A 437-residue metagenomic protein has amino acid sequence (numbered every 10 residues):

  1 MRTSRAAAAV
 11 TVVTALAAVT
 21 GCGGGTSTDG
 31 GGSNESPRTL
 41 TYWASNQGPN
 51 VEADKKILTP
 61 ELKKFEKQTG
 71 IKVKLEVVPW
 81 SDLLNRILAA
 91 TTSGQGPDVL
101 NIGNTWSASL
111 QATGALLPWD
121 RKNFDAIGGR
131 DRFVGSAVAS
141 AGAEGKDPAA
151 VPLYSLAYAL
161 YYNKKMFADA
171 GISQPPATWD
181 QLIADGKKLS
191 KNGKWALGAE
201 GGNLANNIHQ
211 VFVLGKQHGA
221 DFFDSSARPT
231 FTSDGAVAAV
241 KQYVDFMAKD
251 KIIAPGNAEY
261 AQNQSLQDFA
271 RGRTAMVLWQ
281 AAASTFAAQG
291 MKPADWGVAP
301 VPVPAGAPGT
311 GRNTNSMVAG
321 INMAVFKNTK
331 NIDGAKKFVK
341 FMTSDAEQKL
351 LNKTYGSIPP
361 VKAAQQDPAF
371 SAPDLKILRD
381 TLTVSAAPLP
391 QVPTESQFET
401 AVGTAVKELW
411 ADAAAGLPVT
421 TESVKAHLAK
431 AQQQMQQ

Functional and structural regions predicted by a protein language model:
R2-S109, A305, L417, K430-Q437: Conserved N-terminal structural module of periplasmic/extracytoplasmic solute-binding proteins
K64-F133, A168-A170, Q174-A177, R271-M276 (+2 more regions): Extracytoplasmic "Venus flytrap"/periplasmic binding protein-like
K72-V73, A168, A248, L382-Q437: Conserved C-terminal helix/tail region of periplasmic/extracytoplasmic solute-binding proteins
N104-A157, N207-Q210, Q217: Hinge/lid segment of periplasmic solute-binding proteins
G145-L153, Y158, D180-T232, T274: Extracytoplasmic/periplasmic solute-binding protein
A170, D245-D250, Q289-S357: Extracytoplasmic/periplasmic substrate-recognition and gating elements
G186-K187, R228-N257: Glycine-centered hinge/linker elements that transmit conformational signals in sensory and ligand-binding systems
V303, N352-T404: Long, aromatic- and glycine/proline-rich binding clefts that accommodate carbohydrate-like moieties
